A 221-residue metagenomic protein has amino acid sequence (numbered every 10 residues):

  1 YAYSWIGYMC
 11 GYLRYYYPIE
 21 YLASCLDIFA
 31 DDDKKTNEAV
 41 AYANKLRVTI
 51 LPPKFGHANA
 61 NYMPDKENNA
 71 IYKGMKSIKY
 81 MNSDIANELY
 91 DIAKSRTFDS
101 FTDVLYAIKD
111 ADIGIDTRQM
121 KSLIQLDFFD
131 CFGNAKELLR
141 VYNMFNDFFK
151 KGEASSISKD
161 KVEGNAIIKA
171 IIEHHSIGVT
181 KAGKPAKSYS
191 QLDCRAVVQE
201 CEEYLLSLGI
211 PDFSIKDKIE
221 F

Functional and structural regions predicted by a protein language model:
Y1-F221: Noncatalytic, beta-rich nucleic-acid-contacting surfaces in large DNA/RNA-processing enzymes
